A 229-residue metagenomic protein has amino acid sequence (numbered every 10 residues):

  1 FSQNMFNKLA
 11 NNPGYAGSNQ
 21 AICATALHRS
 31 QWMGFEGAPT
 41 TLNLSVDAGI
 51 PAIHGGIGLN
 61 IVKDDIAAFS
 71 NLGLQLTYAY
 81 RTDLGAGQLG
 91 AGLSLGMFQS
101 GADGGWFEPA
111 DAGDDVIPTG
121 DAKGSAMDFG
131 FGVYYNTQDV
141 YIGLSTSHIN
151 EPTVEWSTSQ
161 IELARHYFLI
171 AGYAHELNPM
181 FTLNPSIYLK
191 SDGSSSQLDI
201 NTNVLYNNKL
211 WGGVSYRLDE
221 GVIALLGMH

Functional and structural regions predicted by a protein language model:
F1-H229: Subset of outer-membrane beta-barrel
